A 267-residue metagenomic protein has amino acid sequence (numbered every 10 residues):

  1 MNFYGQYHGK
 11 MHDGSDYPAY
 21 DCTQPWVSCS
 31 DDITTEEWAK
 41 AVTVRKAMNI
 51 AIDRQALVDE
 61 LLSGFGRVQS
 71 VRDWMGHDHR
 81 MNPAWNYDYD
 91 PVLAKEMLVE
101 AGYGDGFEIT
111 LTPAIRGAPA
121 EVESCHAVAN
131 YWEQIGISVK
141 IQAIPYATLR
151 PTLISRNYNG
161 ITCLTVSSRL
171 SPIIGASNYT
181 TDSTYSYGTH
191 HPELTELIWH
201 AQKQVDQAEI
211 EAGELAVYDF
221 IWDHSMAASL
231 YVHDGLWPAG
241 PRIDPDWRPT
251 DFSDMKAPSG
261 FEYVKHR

Functional and structural regions predicted by a protein language model:
M1-L61, H77-M226, D251, E262-R267: Extracytoplasmic/periplasmic ligand-capture domains
S63-P83, G235-R242: Mature extracytoplasmic/periplasmic domains
L230: Active-site-proximal polar cores
W237-R267: Long beta-strand-rich cores associated with HINT superfamily self-processing modules
